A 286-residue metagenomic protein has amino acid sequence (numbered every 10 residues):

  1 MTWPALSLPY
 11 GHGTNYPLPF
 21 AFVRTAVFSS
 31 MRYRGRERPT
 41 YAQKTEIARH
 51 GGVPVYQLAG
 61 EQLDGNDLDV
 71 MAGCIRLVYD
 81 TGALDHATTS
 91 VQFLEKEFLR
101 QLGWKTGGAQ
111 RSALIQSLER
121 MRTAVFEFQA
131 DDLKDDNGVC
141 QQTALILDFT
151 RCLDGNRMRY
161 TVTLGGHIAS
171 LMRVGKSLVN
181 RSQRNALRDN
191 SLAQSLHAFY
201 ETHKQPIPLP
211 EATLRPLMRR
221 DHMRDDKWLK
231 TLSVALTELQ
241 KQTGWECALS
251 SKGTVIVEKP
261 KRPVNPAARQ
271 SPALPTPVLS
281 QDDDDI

Functional and structural regions predicted by a protein language model:
M1-I286: Charged, alpha-helix-forming regions
